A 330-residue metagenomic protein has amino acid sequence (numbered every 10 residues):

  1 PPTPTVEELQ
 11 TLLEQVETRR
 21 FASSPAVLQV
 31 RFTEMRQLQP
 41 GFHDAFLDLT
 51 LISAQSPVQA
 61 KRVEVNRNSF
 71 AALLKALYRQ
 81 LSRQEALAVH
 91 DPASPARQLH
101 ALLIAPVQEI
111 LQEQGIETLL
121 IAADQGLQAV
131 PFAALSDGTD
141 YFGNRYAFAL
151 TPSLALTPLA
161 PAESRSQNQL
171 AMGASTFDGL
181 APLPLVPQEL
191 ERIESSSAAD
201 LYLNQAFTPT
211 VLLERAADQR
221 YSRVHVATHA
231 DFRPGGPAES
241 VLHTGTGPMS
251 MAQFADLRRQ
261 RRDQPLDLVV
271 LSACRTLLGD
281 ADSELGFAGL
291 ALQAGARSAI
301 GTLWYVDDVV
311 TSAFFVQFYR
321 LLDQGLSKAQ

Functional and structural regions predicted by a protein language model:
P1-R145, T157, S166: Domain-scale, conserved, charged regions that form catalytic cores and adjacent regulatory/interaction surfaces
P2-L13, A93-S94, G179-R262: Functional beta-strand-loop-alpha-helix junction segments that form "active/interaction loops" within catalytic
Q29-R31, I52, A122-D124, M172-G173 (+2 more regions): Short beta-strand segments
A54-K61, L73-A76, Q114, A122-R223 (+1 more regions): Catalytic-core domains of enzymes
L87-A93, T176-L183, T276-L277: Second-shell loop/turn segments in exported
G115-E117, R320-Q330: Short, charged, surface-exposed loops that flank catalytic or proteolytic processing sites
P152-A155, A160, S222-Q317, L322: Catalytic cores of nucleophile-dependent amide-cleaving enzymes
